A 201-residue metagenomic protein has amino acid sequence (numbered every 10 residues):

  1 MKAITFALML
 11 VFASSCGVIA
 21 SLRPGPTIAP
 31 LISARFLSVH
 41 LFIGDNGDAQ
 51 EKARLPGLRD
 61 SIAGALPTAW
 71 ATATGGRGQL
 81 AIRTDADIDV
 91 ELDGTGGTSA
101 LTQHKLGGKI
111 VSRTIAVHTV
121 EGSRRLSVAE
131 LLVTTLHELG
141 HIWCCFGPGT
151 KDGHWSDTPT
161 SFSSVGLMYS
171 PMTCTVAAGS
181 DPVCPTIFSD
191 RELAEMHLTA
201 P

Functional and structural regions predicted by a protein language model:
T5-S14: Bacterial N-terminal signal peptides
S15-T72, Q103-K109, V183, F188 (+1 more regions): Disordered inhibitory propeptide/activation segment of secreted metzincin zinc metalloprotease zymogens, centered on
L31-A34, I82-T84, H104-V111, L126-S127 (+1 more regions): Extracellular/periplasmic catalytic domains that process cell-envelope and extracellular macromolecules
F42-N46, D85, E91-T95, H118-E121 (+2 more regions): Active-site-proximal beta-strand/loop segments in catalytic clefts of secreted hydrolases
W70-A86, F146-D157: Surface-exposed patches in mature extracellular/periplasmic domains of secreted proteins
L80-H104: Short, well-ordered secondary-structure micro-motifs within conserved domains or adaptor modules
S99-A129, L167, T173: Active-site scaffold of zinc-dependent metalloenzymes
L126-P201: The catalytic-center signature of Zn2+-dependent metalloproteases
